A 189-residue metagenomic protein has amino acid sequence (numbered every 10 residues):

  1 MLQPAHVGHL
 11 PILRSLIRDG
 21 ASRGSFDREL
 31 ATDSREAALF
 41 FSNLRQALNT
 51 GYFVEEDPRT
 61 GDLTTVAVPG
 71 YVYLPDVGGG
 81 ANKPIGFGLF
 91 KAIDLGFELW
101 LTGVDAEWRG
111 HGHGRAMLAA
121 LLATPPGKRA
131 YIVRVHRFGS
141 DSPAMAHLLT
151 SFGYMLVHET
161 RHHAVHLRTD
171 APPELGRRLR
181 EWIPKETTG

Functional and structural regions predicted by a protein language model:
M1-L2: Extreme N-terminal starter segment of soluble prokaryotic enzymes
V7-G8, S15-W100, D105, L118 (+2 more regions): Acetyl-CoA-dependent GNAT
L95, D141-S142, H162-V165: Short acidic/glycine-enriched loop/turn segments that link adjacent beta-strands
V104, G110-A123, H147, S151: Conserved acetyl-CoA-binding loop-helix of GNAT-fold acetyltransferases
R109, I132-A146: Conserved beta-strand-loop-alpha-helix junction that forms the acyl-donor binding cleft
R129, T150-G153: Glycine-centered loop/turn motif at secondary-structure junctions
F152-G189: C-terminal "cap" of GNAT-fold acetyltransferases
